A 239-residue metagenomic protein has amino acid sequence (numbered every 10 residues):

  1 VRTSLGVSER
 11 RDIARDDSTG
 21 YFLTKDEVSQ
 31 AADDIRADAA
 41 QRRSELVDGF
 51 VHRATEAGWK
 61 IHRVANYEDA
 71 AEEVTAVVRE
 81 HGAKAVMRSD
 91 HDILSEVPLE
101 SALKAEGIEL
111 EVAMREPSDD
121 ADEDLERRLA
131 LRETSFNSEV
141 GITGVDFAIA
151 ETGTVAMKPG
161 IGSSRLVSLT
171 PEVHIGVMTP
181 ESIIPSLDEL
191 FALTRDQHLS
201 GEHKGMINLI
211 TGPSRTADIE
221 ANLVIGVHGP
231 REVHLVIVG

Functional and structural regions predicted by a protein language model:
V1-G239: The feature marks the mature, well-folded catalytic cores of soluble enzymes
